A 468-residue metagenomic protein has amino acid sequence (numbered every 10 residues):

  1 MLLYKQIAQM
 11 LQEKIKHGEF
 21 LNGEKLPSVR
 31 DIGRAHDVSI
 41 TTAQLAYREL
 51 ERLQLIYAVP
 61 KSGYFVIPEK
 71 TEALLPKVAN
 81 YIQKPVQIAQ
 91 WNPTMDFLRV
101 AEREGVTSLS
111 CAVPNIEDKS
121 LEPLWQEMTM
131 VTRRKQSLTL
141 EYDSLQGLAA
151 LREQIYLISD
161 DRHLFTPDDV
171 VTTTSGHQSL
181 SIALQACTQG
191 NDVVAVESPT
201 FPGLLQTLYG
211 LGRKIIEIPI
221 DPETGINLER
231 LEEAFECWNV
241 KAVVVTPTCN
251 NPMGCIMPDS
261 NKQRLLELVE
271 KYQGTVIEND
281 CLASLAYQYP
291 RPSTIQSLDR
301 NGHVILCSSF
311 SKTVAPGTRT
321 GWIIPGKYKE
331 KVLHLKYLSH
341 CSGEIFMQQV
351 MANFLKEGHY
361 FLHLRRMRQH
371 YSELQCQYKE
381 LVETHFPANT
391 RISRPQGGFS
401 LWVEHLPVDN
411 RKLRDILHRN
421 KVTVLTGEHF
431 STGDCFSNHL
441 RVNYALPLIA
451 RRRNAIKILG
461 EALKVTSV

Functional and structural regions predicted by a protein language model:
M1-T129, L333, Y337-E344, R365 (+6 more regions): N-terminal basic, amphipathic alpha-helical segments
H36, L211, W238, K271-Y272 (+3 more regions): Helix C-cap/helix->beta junction micro-motif
P60-K61, P167, R394-F399: Short Gly/Ser/Thr- and Asp/Glu-enriched loop/turn motifs at secondary-structure junctions
L124, R300-Q369: Conserved core segment of the aminotransferase class I/II
L138-Y272, A283-L285, P290-L298, Y371: Conserved core of the PLP fold type I
V196, E217, V276-E278, M351 (+1 more regions): Hydrophobic residues in well-ordered beta-strands that form the structural core
Q369-K379, T390-E404, I416: Conserved glycine-rich beta-strand-loop-beta hairpin in the small C-terminal domain of fold type I
